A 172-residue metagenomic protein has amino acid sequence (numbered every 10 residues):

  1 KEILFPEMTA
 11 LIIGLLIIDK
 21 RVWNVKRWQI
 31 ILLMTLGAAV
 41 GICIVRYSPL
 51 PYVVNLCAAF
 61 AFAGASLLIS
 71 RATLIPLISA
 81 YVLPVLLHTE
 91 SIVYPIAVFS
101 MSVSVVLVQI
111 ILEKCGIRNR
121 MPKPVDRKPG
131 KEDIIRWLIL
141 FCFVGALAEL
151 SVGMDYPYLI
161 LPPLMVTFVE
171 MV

Functional and structural regions predicted by a protein language model:
K1-C43, Y47-C57, E90-V172: Alpha-helical transmembrane segments and their membrane-interface boundaries that form or gate the permeation pathway
E2-I3, I69-I75: Short helix-coil transition sites and intra-membrane helix breaks within transmembrane domains of multi-pass
P6-M8, L74-A80: Transmembrane helix boundary and interhelical junction motifs in multipass membrane proteins
V22, A65-A72: Transmembrane alpha-helix interface/packing and boundary motifs in multi-pass membrane proteins, characterized by
C43-V45, S79-L86: Generic transmembrane alpha-helix signature in multi-pass membrane proteins, especially transporters/channels
L56-G64: Alpha-helical transmembrane segments of multi-pass membrane proteins
